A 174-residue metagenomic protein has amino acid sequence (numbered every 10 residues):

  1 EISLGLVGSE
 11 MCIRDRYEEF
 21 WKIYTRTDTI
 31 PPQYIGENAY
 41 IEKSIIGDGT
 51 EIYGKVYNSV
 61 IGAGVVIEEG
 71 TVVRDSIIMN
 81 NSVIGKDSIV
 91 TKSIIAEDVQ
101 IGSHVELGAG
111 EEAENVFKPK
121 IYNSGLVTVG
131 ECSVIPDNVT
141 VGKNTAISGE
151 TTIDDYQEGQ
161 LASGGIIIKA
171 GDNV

Functional and structural regions predicted by a protein language model:
S3, G8-E10, R14-V174: Left-handed beta-helix
